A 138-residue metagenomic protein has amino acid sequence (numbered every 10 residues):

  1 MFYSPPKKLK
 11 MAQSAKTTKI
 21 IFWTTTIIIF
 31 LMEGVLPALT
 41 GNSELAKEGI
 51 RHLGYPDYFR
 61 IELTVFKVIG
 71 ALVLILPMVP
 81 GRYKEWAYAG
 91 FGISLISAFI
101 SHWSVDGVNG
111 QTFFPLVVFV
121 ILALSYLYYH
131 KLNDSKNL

Functional and structural regions predicted by a protein language model:
F2-L138: Membrane-interface extramembranous regions
